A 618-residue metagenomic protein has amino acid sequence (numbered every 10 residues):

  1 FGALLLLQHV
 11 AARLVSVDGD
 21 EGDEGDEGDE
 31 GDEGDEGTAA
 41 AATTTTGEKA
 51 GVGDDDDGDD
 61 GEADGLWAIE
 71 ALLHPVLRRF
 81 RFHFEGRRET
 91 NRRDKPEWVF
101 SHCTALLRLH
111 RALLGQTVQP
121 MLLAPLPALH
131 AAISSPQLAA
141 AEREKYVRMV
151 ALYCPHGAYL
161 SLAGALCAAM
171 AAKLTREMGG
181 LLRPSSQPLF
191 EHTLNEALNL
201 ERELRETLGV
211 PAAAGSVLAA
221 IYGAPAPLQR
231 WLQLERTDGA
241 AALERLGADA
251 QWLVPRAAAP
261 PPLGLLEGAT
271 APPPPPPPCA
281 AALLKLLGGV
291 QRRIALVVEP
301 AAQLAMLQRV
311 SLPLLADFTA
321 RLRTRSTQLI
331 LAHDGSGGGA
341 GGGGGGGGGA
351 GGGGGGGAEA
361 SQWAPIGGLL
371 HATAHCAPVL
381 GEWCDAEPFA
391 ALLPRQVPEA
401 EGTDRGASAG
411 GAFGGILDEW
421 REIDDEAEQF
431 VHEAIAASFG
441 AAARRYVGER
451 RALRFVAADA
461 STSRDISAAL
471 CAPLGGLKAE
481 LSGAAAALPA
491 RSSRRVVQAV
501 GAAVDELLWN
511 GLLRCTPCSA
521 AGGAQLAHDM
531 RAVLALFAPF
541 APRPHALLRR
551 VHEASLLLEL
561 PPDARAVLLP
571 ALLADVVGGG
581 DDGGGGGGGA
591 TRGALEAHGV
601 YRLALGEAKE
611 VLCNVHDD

Functional and structural regions predicted by a protein language model:
F1-G22, E36-A40, G47-A258: Extended, noncatalytic alpha-helical scaffold/tether regions
G2, L72, S135-E142, L162-K173 (+5 more regions): Helix-boundary capping/turn motifs
V17-D18, R87, E177-L181, L208 (+8 more regions): Secondary-structure edge/capping motif, primarily at the C-terminal ends of alpha-helices and the immediately following
D20, K145-Y146, K173-L181, G209-G223 (+9 more regions): Short, charged/polar, low-complexity loop and linker segments that flank or interrupt alpha-helical bundles
E21-E36, A41-T46, V52-D59, G338-G355 (+1 more regions): Intrinsically disordered, low-complexity regions enriched in glycine and serine
S186-R205, L228-R230, Q308-G341, G348-D618: Extended alpha-helical "rod" scaffolds
G215-Y222, D238-A332: Extended, low-charge, aliphatic-rich alpha-helical segments
P227, P275, L296-E299, Q303 (+2 more regions): Alpha-helical structural elements of signaling/regulatory helical domains
